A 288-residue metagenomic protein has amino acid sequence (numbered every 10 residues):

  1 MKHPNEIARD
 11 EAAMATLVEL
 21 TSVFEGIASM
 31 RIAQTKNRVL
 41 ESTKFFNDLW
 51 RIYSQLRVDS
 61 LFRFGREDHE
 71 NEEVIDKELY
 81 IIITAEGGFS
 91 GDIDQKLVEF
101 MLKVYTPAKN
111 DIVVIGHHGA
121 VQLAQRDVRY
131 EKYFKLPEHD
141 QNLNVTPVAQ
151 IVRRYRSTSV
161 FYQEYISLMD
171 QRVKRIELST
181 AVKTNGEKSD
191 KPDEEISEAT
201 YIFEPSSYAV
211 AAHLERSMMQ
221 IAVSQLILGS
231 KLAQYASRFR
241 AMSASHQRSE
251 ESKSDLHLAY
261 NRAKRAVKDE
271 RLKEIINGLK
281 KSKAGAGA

Functional and structural regions predicted by a protein language model:
M1-A288: C-terminal beta-strand-loop-alpha-helix "lid" module of Rossmann-like NAD(P)-dependent dehydrogenases
